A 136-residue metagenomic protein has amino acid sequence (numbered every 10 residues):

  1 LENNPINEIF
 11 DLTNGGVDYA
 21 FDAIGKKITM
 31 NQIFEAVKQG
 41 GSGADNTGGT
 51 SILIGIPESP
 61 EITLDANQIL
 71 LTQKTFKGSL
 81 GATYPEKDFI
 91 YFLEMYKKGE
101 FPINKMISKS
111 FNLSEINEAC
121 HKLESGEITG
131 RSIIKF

Functional and structural regions predicted by a protein language model:
L1-E35: Adenosine-nucleotide cofactor-binding segment
N3, K27, P60, E86 (+1 more regions): Loop/helix-junction capping segments adjacent to catalytic residues or to phosphate/diphosphate-binding pockets
G15, N31-F34, S42-A44, K87-F136: C-terminal hydrophobic helical "lid"/dimerization subdomain of Rossmann-like NAD(P)H-dependent oxidoreductases
I24, I54-E58, S79-A82, I107: Short strand-turn motif at the edge of the Rossmann-like AdoMet-binding core
E35, S42-N46, G55-Q73, Y84-F92: Rossmann-fold NAD(P)-binding glycine/threonine-rich loop
T50-I52, K77, I133: Structural detector of well-ordered beta-strand residues that form the stable sheet scaffold of enzyme domains
Q73-S79: Short beta-alpha connecting loops at secondary-structure transitions that line or flank enzyme active sites
